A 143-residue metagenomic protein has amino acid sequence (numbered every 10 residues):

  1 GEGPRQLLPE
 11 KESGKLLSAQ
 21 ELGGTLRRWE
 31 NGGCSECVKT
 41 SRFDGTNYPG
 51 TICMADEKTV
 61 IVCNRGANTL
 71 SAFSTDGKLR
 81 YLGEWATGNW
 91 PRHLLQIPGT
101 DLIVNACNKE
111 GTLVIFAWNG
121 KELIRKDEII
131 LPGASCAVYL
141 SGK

Functional and structural regions predicted by a protein language model:
G1-K15, R42-E57, W85-L102, I129-K143: Beta-rich, blade/repeat-based domains predominating in secreted/periplasmic proteins but also intracellular
E10, L17-L22, V62-G66, N105-K109: Conserved beta-strand positions in repeat-built beta-propeller and related beta-rich domains
Q20, G24-R27, E36-V60: Oxyanion-binding "anion nests"
G24-L26, N68-L70, G111-L113: Structural signal for beta-propeller blades
E30-G33, S74-K78, W118-K121: Short loop/turn segments that connect beta-strands within beta-propeller blades
S35, R80-L82, I124-K126: A structural motif specific to WD40 beta-propellers
C63-P98, I103: Intrinsically disordered, low-complexity segments enriched in Gly and acidic/Ser/Thr residues that form flexible
N108-V114, W118, L123-K143: Blade-level signature of beta-propeller repeat domains, shared across WD40, Kelch, NHL, RCC1 and BNR/Asp-box propellers
